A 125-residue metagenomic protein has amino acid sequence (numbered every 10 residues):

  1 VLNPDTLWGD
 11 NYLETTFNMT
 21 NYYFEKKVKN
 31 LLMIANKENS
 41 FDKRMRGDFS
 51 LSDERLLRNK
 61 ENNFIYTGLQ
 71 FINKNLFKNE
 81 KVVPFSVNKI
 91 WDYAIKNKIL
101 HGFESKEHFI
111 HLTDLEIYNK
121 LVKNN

Functional and structural regions predicted by a protein language model:
V1-L7: Short beta-strand-to-loop acidic/aromatic patch adjacent to the donor-nucleotide binding site
L7-L13, F17-T20, F24, K37-F41 (+2 more regions): Catalytic-core segments of class I nucleotidyltransferases/pyrophosphorylases that form NMP-activated intermediates
K27-V28: Short, high-confidence coil segments that cap the C-terminus of an alpha-helix and link into the following beta-strand
L31, S50-S52: C-terminal regulatory
M33-A35: Extracellular glycan-interaction surfaces
